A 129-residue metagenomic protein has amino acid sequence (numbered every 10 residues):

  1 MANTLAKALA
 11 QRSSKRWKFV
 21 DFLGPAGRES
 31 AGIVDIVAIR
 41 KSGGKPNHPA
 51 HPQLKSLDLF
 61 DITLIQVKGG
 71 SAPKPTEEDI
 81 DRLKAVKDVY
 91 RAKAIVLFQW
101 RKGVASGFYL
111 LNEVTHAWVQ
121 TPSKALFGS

Functional and structural regions predicted by a protein language model:
M1-S129: Catalytic phosphate/metal-binding cores of nucleic-acid and nucleotide-processing enzymes, i.e., regions that mediate
